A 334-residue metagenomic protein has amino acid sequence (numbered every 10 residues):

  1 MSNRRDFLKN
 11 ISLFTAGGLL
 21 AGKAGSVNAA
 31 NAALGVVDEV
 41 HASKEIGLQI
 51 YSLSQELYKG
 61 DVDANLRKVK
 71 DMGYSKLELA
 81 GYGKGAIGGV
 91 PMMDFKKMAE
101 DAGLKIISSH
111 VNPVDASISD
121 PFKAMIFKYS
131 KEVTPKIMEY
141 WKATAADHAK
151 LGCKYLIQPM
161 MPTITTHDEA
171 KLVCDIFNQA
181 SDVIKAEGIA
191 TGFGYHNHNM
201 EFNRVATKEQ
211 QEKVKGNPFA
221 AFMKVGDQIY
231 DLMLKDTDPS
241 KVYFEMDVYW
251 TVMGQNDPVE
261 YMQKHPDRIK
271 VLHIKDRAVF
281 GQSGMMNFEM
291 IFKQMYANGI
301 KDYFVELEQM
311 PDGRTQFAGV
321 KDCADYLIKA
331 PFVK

Functional and structural regions predicted by a protein language model:
S2-K23, N28-G47, S54, K59-M72 (+3 more regions): Histidine-acidic metal/acid-base catalytic patches
S12-L13, S117-Y243, F317: Active-site acidic/histidine proton-transfer and metal-coordination neighborhood in alpha/beta enzyme cores
V40-Y51, N112-A124: N-terminal small/glycine-rich loop or linker at the start of catalytic domains across soluble metabolic enzymes
K44-Q49, L77-L79, I106-V111, L156-Q158 (+4 more regions): Hydrophobic faces of well-ordered beta-strands that scaffold small-molecule active sites in alpha/beta enzyme cores
S54-G60, A80-P91, P113-S119, V133-I137 (+5 more regions): Acidic-and-aromatic substrate-binding clefts and catalytic sites of carbohydrate-active enzymes
N65-Y82, L151-G152: Catalytic domains of carbohydrate-active enzymes, especially glycoside hydrolases
S75, A102-K105, G152-K154, E187-G192 (+3 more regions): Loop/turn elements at helix/coil->beta-strand transitions in domains of secreted/extracellular proteins
F95-V111, F177-V183, D236: Alpha-helix-loop-beta-strand connector modules within alpha/beta enzyme cores
